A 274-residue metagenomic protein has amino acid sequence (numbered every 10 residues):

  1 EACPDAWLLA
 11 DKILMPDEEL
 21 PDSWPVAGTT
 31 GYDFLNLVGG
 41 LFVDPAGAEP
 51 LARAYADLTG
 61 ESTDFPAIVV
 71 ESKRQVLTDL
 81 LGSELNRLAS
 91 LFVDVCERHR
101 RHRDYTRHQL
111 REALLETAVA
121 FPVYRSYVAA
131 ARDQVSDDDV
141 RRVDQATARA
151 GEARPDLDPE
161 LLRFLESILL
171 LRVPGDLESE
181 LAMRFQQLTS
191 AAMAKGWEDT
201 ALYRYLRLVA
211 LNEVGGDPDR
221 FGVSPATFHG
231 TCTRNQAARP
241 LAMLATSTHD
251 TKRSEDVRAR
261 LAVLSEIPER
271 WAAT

Functional and structural regions predicted by a protein language model:
A2-T274: Alpha-amylase-like alpha-glycosidases and glucanotransferases acting on alpha-linked glucans and related
